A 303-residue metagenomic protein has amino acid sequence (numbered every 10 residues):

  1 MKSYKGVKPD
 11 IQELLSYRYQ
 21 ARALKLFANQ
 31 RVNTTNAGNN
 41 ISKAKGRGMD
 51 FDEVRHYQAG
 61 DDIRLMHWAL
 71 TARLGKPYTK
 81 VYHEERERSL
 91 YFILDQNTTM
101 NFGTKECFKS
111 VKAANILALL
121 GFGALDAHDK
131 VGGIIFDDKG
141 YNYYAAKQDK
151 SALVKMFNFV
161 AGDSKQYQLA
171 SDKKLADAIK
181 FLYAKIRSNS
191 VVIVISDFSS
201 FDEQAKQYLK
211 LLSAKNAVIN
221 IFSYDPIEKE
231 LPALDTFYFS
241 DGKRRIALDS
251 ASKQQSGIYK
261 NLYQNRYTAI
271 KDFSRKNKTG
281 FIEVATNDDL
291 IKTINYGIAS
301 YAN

Functional and structural regions predicted by a protein language model:
M1-N40, H56-D61, L70, P77-V111 (+2 more regions): Exposed, interaction-prone extracellular/peripheral surfaces
S42-G48: A positional/architectural concept
